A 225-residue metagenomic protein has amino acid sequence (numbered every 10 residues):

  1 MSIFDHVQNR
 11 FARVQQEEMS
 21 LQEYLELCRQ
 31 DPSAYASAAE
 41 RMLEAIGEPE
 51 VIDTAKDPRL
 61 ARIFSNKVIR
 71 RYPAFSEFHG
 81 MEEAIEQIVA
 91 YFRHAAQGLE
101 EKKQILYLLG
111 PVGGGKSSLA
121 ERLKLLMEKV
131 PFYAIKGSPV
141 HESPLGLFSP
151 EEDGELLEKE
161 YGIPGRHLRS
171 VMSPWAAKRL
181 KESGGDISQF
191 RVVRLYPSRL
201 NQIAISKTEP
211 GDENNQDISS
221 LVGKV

Functional and structural regions predicted by a protein language model:
M1-I52, G113: N-terminal accessory segments that target, anchor, or regulate ATP-driven/P-loop NTPase machines and associated
Y35, A39-V225: Conserved ASCE/P-loop NTPase catalytic core
